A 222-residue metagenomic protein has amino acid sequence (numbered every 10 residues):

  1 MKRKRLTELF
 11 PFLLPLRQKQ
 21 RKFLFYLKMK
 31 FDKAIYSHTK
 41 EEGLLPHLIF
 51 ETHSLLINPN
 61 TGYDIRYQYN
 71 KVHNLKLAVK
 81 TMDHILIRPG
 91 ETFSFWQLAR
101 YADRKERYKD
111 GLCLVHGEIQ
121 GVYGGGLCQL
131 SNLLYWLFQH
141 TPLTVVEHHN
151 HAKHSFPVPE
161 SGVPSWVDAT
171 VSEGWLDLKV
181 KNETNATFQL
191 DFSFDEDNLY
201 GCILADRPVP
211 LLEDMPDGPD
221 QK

Functional and structural regions predicted by a protein language model:
K2-K222: Well-ordered beta-sheet/strand-loop patches within structured domains
